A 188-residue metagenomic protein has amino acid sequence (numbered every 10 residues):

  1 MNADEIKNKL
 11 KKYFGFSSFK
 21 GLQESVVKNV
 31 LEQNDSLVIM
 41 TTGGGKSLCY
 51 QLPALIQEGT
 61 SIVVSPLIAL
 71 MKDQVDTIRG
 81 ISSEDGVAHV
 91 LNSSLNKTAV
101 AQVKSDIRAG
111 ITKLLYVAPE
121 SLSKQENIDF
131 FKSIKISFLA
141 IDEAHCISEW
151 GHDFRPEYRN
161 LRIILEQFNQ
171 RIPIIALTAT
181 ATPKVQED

Functional and structural regions predicted by a protein language model:
M1-T41: Conserved pre-motif I regulatory segment
E32-V38, G59-T60, I111-K113, I172-P173: Pre-Walker A (Motif I) flank of P-loop NTPase domains
Q33-L52, I62-S65, L177-T178: Walker A/P-loop
G44, Q51, D76, L95-F138 (+1 more regions): Conserved helix/coil segment N-terminal to the catalytic DExD/H
G59-G80, L95, A99, A118-S121 (+1 more regions): Conserved Walker A/P-loop ATP-binding site and its immediately adjacent core in helicase/helicase-like ATPase domains
S82-L95: Conserved RecA-like helicase motor-core motifs
K132-D188: Post-DEXD/H (motif II) to motif III coupling segment of the RecA-like Helicase ATP-binding lobe
